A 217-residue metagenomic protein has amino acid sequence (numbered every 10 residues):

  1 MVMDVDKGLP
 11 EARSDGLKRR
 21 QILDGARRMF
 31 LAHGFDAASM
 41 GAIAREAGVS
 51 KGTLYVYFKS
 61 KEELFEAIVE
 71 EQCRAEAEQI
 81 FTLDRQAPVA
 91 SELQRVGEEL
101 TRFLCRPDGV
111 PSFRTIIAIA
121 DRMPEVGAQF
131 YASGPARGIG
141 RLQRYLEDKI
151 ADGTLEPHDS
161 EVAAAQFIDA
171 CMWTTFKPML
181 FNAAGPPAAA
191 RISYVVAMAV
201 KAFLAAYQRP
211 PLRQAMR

Functional and structural regions predicted by a protein language model:
M1-L9, E99, G140, R144-D152 (+2 more regions): C-terminal peripheral helix-coil segments that are non-catalytic and often amphipathic
M1-V49, V56-E63: Basic, helix-initiating cap at the start of DNA-binding domains
V5, I68-V96, R102-L104, D108 (+3 more regions): Amphipathic alpha-helical linker/stalk segments
D15, L23, V69, G127-I139 (+1 more regions): Amphipathic, non-transmembrane alpha-helical scaffold segments
D24, A90-R106, V110-A118, E161-A165 (+2 more regions): Amphipathic alpha-helical segments that line or abut small-molecule/effector binding pockets and mediate allosteric
L104-A132, F176-F181: Amphipathic alpha-helical segments used for helix-helix packing
